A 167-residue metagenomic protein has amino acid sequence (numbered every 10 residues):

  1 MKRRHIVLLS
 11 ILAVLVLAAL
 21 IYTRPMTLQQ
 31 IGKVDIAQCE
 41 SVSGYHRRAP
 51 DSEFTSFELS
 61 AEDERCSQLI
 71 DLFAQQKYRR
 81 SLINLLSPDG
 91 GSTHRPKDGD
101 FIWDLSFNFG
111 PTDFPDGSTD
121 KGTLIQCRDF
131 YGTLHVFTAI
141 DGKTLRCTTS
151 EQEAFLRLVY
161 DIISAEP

Functional and structural regions predicted by a protein language model:
R3-P167: Function-determining sites in protein domains
